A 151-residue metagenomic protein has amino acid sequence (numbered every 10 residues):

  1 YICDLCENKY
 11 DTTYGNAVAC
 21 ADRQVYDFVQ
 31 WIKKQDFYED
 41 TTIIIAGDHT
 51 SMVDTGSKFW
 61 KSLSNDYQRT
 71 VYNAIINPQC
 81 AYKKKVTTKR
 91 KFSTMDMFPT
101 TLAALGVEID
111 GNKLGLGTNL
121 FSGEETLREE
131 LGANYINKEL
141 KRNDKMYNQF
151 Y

Functional and structural regions predicted by a protein language model:
Y1-I2, V53: Short acidic/His/Gly/Ser-rich catalytic and metal-binding motifs that mark active-site loops of diverse hydrolases
I2-T41: A long, amphipathic alpha-helix that forms part of the scaffold/cap immediately adjacent to metal-dependent active
Y10, K33, E39, I45-C80: Histidine-centered active-site microenvironments of extracellular/periplasmic hydrolases and transferases
Y10-A17, W60-N65, K84-K91: Short, contiguous acidic/charged loop-to-helix segments that flank catalytic cores in large enzymes
N16, C20-R23, D66-Q68, F92 (+2 more regions): A general alpha-helical scaffold signature found inside nucleotide-binding enzyme cores
V18-A21, V25, T42-T50, N73-I75 (+2 more regions): Beta-strand elements within well-structured catalytic alpha/beta cores of enzymes that handle phosphate/sulfate esters
A19, E39, D54, F121-S122: Generic, ordered loop/turn and secondary-structure boundary motif
K34-D36, Q79-Y151: Membrane-interface soluble catalytic domains
